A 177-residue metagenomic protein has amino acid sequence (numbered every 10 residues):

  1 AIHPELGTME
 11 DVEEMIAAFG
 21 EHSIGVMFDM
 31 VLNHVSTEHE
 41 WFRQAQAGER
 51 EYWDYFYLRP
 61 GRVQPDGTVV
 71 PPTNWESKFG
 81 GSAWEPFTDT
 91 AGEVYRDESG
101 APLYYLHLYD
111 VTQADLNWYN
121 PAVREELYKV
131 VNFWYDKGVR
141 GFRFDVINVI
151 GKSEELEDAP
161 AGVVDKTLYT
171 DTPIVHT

Functional and structural regions predicted by a protein language model:
A1-N132, D136, V149-T177: Acidic/aromatic-lined carbohydrate-recognition and catalytic surfaces of CAZymes acting on diverse glycans
F142-F144: Hydrophobic residues within beta-strands of alpha/beta enzymes
